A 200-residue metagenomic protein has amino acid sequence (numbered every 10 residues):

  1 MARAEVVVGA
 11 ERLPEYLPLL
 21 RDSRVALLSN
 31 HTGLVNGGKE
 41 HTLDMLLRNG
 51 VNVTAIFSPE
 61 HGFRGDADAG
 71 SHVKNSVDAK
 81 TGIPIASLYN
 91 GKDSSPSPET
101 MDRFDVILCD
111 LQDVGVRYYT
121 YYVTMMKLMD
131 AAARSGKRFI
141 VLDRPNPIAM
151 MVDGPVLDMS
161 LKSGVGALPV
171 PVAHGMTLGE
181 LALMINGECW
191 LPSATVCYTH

Functional and structural regions predicted by a protein language model:
E5-V51: N-terminal phosphate-binding or glycine-rich loops at protein starts, especially the Walker A/P-loop of NTPases
G50-V51, A132-R138: A short helix->loop->beta-strand "cap" motif at the edges of active sites that frequently abuts
N52-H61, L142: Short internal beta-strands
G65-A69, I140-K162: Glycine-rich, charge-decorated loop segments at or immediately adjacent to ligand/cofactor-binding or catalytic sites
V73-F104, V116: Glycine-rich oxoanion-binding loops at beta->alpha junctions
D113-M125: Glycine/threonine-rich flexible loop motifs
M159-G179: Acidic, His- and aromatic-enriched active-site or binding-groove loops in soluble protein domains that engage sugars
T199-H200: Conserved small/polar residues in nucleotide/adenosyl-binding loops
